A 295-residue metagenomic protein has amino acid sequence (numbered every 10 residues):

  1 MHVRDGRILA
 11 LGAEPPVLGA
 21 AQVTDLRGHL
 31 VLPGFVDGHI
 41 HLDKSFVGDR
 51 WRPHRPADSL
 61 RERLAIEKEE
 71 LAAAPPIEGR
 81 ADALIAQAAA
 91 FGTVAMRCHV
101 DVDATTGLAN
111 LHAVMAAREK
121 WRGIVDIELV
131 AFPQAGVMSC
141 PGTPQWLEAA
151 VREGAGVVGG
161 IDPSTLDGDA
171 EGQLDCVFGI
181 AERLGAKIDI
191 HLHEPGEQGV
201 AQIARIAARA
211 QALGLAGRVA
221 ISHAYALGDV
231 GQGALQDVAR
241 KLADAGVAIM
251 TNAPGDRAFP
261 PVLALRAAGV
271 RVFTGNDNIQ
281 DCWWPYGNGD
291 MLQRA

Functional and structural regions predicted by a protein language model:
M1, G6, G28, H39 (+5 more regions): Divalent metal-coordination and catalytic microenvironments
M1-L32: Histidine-rich, glycine-flanked metal-binding segment
H29-W51, P195: Di-metal (Zn2+ and/or Mg2+/Mn2+) metal-binding site signature of metallo-dependent hydrolases with the MBL/beta-CASP
S45-I77, G154-V157, Q202-A220, V238-K241 (+1 more regions): Active-site gating loops and adjacent loop-to-helix segments of metal-dependent hydrolytic enzymes
G48-H99, T105-K120, Q145-R152: Alpha-helical scaffold segments that flank or form the walls of functional sites
V94-A95, G156, R271: Short acidic/polar active-site loop segments enriched in Thr and Asp
V130-T143, R152-P260: Active-site core of metal-dependent hydrolases
K187, A208-V219, L263-A295: His/Asp/Glu-enriched, well-ordered alpha-helical/loop segment that forms or immediately abuts the divalent-metal
